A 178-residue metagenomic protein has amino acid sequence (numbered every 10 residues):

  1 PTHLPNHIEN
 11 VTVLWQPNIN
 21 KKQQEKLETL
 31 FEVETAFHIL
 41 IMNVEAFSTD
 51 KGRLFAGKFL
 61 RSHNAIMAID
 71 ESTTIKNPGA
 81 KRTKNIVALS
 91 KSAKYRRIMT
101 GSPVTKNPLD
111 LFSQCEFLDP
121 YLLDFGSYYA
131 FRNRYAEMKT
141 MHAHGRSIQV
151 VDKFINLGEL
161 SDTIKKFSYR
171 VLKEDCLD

Functional and structural regions predicted by a protein language model:
P1-K21, L118-L122: Conserved helix-turn-beta segment of the N-terminal RecA-like "Helicase ATP-binding" lobe in SF1/SF2 helicases
H7-E9, N64, S92-Y95, D110-S113: Short glycine-/polar-rich loops that comprise or flank the Walker A/P-loop and associated switch/sensor motifs
K21-I39, V44-H63: Conserved helix/coil segment N-terminal to the catalytic DExD/H
I41-A46, A56-R61, A80-K94, L123-D178: Inter-lobe coupling linker of SF2 helicases/translocases
A46-S48, S102-K106, A136: Conserved nucleotide-binding/hydrolysis micro-motifs of P-loop NTPases
D70-E71: Walker B catalytic acidic pair
T74-N77: Residues immediately C-terminal
A93-P108, E116: Conserved helicase ATPase motor motifs in RecA-like P-loop NTPase domains
